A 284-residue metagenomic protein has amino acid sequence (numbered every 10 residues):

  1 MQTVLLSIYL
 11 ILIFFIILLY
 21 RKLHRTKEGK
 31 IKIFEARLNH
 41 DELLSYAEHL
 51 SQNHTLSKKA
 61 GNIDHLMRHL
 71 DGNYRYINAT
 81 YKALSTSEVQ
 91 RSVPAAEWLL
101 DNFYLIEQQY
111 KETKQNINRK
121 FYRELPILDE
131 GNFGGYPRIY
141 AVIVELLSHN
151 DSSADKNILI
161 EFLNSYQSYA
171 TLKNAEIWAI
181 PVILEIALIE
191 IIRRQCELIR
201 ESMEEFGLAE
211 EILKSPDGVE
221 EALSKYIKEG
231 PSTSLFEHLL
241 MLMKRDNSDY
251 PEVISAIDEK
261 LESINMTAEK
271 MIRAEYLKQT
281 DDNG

Functional and structural regions predicted by a protein language model:
M1-I8: Feature marks short, highly hydrophobic, charge-poor N-terminal signal-anchor/signal peptide-like helices that anchor
L12-K22: Alpha-helical transmembrane segments
Y20, M67, Y74, E97 (+1 more regions): Nucleo/cytoplasmic regulatory scaffolds in medium-to-very-large eukaryotic proteins
Y20-K27, R200-E204: Juxtamembrane/interface segments at transmembrane-helix termini
G29-I63, S234-G284: Extended, charge-enriched "interface" segments that sit outside catalytic cores
I31-G134, E210: ATP-dependent phospho-/nucleotidyl transfer catalytic cores
G135-I177, L184-E201: Active-site activation/catalytic loop segments of kinase-like enzymes and analogous catalytic loops in related
E190-L198, S202-F206, K214-G230: Extended charged low-complexity segments that act as oligomerization/scaffolding linkers
